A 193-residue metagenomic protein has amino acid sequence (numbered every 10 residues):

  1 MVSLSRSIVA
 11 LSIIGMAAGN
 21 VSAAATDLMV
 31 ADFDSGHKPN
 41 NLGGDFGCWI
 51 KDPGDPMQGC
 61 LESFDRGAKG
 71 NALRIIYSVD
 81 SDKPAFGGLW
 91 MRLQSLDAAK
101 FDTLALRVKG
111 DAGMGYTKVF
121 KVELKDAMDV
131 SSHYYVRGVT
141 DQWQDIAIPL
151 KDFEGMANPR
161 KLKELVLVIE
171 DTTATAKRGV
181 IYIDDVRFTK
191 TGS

Functional and structural regions predicted by a protein language model:
M1-V9: Bacterial N-terminal signal peptides that target proteins for export
V9-A18: Bacterial N-terminal signal peptides
V21-S193: Beta-rich carbohydrate-recognition modules and glycan-binding surfaces
